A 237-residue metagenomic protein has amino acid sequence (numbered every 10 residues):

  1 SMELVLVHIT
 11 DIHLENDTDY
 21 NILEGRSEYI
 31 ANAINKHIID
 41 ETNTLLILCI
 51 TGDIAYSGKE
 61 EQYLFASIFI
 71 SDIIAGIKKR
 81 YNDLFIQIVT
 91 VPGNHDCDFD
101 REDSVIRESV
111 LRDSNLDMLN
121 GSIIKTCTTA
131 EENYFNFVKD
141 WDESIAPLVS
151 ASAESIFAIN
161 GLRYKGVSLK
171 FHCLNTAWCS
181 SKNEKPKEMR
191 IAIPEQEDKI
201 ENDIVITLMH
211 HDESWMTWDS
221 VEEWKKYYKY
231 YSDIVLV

Functional and structural regions predicted by a protein language model:
S1-I88, D98-F99, K199-E201: N-terminal active-site segment of His-dependent metallophosphoesterases
D11, G52-D53, G93, L174 (+2 more regions): Active-site glycine-centered loops adjacent to acidic/histidine catalytic or metal-binding residues that shape
H13-N16, I54-S57, C97, A177-S181 (+1 more regions): Short acidic, S/G/P-rich loop/turn micro-motifs used as interaction or catalytic elements
I22-Y29, Q62-F65, F69, S152-E154 (+2 more regions): Soluble or luminal CAZymes and related metallo-dependent hydrolases
A31-I34, D72-G76, D113-M118, E195-K199 (+1 more regions): Glycine-rich loops and low-complexity Gly/Arg-rich segments that provide flexible linkers or classic glycine-based
I38-L45, I156-V237: His/acidic metal-ligating clusters that form di-metal
G52-E61, R101-R112, W218-Y231: A broadly tuned preference for mixed-charge, low-complexity surface segments
I68-E184, K226: Extended active-site neighborhood of metal-dependent phosphoesterases/phosphodiesterases
